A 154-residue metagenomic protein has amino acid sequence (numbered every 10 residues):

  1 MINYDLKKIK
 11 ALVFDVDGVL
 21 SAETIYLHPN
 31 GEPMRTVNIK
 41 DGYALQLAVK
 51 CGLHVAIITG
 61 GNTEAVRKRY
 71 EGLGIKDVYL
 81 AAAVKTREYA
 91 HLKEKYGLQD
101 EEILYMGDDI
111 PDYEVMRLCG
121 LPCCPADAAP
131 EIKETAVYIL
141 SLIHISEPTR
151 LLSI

Functional and structural regions predicted by a protein language model:
I2-H54: Active-site neighborhood of HAD-like aspartate-dependent phosphohydrolases
L12, V55, V78, P122 (+1 more regions): Short, well-ordered beta-strand core segments
L45-R69, Y79-L80: Substrate-recognition element of Asp-dependent hydrolases with the DxDx(T/V) motif
A48, Y70, M116, T149: Residue-level signal for inorganic ion chemistry
G52-A56, I75-D77, E101-I103, R117-L121: Short active-site oxyanion
Y89-Y113: Conserved Lys-Pro-Asp/Glu-containing loop-to-beta segment of HAD-superfamily phosphomonoesterases, centered on
L104-S141: Acidic, Mg2+-coordinating phosphoryl-transfer loop and its flanking beta/alpha structural elements, shared across
I143-I154: Single conserved hydrophobic/aromatic residue that forms the stacking wall/gate of nucleotide- or nucleobase-binding
